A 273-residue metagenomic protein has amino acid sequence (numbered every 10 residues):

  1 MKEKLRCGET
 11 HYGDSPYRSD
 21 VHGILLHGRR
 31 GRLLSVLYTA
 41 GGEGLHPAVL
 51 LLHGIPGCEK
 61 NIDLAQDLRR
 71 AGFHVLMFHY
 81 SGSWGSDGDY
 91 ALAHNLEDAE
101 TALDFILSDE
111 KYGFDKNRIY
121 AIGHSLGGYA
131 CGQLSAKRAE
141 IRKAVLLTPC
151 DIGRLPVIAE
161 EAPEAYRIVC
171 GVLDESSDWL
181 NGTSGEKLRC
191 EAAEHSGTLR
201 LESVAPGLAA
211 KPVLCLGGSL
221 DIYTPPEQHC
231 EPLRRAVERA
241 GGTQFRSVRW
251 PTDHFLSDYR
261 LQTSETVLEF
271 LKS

Functional and structural regions predicted by a protein language model:
K2-E43: N-terminal cap/lid segment of alpha/beta-hydrolase-fold proteins
G23, I141-R142, L147-L214, G218-T243 (+3 more regions): The alpha/beta-hydrolase serine catalytic core
G41-A71, M77-H79: Short, surface-exposed "cap/lid" segments of acyl-processing enzymes
L51-I55, S125, G218: Glycine-rich His-Gly loop
I55, H74, H79-W84, C150 (+1 more regions): Short beta-to-alpha linker loops that shape the active-site pocket of alpha/beta-hydrolase fold enzymes
I55-P56, N61, A65, S83-R118: Catalytic nucleophile-loop/oxyanion-hole region of alpha/beta-hydrolase and closely related hydrolase-like folds
F105-I106, T266-S273: C-terminal alpha-helix
F105-Y112, K116-R167: Primarily recognizes the serine-hydrolase "nucleophile elbow" in alpha/beta-hydrolase and SGNH/GDSL folds
